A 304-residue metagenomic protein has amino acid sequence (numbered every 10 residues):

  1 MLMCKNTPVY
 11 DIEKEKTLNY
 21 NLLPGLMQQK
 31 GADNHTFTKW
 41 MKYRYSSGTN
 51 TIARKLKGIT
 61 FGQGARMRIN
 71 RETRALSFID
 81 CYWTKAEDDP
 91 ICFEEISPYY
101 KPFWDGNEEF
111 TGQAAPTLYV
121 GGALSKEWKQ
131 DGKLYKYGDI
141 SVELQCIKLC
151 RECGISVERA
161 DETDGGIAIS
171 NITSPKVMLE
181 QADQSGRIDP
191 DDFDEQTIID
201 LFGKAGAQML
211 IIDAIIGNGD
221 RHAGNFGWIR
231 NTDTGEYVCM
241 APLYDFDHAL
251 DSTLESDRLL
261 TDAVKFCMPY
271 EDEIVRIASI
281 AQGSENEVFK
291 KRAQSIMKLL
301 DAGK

Functional and structural regions predicted by a protein language model:
M1-N218, A223, G227-K304: Phosphate/dinucleotide-binding and metal-coordinating scaffold of catalytic cores in nucleotide-dependent enzymes
